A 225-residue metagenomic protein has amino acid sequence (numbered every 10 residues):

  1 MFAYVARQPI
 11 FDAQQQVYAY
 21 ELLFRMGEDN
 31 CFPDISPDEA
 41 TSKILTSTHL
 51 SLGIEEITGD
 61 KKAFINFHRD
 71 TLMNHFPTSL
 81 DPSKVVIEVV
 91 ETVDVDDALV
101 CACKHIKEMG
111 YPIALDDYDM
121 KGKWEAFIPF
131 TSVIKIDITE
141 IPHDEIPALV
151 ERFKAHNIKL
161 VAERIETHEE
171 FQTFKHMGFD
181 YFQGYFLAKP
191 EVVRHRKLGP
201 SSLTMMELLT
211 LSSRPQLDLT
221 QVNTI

Functional and structural regions predicted by a protein language model:
M1-K84, E91-D94, T220-N223: Bacterial c-di-GMP phosphodiesterase EAL domain
M1-Q14, R25-F32, E88-D94, Y118-M120 (+1 more regions): EAL-family c-di-GMP phosphodiesterase catalytic domain
L50-S51, M73-N74, L99-C101, D119-G122 (+1 more regions): A generic local structural motif
E56, T71-K84, C101-E108, G122 (+1 more regions): Acidic (Asp/Glu)-rich catalytic clusters
G59-A63, D81-V85, M109-Y111, F130-S132 (+2 more regions): Short, well-ordered coil/turn segments that N-cap beta-strands
H75, D97, R194: Short acidic, gly/pro-rich beta-turn/loop elements at beta-sheet edges and active-site/ligand-binding grooves
L99-G110, P147-H156: Surface-exposed amphipathic alpha-helices with a cationic face
